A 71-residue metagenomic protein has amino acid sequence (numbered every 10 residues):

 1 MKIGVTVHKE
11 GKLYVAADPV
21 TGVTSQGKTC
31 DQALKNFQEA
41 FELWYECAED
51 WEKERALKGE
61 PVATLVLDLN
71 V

Functional and structural regions predicted by a protein language model:
M1-I3, K35-V71: Short, charged, surface-exposed hinge/linker loops at domain edges that act as mobile lids or interdomain connectors
I3-V20: Short aromatic-glycine-(Arg/Gly/Cys) micro-motifs in beta-strand/loop hairpins
P19-G22, V62: A detector of low-complexity, intrinsically disordered, Ser/Thr/Gly/Pro/Ala-rich segments
T21-D31: A short, exposed loop/beta-hairpin motif centered on an aromatic-Gly-Thr core
